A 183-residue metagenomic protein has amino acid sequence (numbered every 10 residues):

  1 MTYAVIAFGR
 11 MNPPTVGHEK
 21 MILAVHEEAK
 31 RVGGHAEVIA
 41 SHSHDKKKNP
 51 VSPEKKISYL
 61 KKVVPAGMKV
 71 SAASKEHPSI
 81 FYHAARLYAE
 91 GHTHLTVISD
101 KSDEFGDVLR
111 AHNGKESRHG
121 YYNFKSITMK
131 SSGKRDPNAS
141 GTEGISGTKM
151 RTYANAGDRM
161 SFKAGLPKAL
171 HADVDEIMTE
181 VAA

Functional and structural regions predicted by a protein language model:
M1-A183: Nucleotidyltransferase catalytic core that binds NTPs
